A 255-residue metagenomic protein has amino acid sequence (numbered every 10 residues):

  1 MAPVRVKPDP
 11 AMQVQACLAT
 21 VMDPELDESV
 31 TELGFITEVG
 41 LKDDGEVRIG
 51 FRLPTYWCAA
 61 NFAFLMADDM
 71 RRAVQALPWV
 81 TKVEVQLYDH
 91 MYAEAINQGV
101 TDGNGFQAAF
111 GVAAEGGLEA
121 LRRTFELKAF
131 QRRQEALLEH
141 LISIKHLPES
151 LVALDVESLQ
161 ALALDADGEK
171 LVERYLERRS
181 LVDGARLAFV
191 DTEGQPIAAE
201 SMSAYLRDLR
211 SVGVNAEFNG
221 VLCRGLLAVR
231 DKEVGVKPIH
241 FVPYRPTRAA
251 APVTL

Functional and structural regions predicted by a protein language model:
M1-Y56, N61-L255: Domain-level signature for proteins that mediate thiol-based redox and metal-cofactor handling
